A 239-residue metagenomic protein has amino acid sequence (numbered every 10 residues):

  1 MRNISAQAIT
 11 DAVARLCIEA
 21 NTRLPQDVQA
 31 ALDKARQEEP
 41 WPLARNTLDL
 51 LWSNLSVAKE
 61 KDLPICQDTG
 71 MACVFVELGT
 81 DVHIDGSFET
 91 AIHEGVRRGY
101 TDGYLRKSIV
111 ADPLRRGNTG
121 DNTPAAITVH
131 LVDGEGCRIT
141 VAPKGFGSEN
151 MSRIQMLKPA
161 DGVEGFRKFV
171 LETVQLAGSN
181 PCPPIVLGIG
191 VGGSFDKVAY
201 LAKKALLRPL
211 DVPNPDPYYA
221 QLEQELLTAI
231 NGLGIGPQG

Functional and structural regions predicted by a protein language model:
M1-I189, S194-G239: Non-transmembrane, aqueous-exposed alpha-helical and coiled segments at domain scale
